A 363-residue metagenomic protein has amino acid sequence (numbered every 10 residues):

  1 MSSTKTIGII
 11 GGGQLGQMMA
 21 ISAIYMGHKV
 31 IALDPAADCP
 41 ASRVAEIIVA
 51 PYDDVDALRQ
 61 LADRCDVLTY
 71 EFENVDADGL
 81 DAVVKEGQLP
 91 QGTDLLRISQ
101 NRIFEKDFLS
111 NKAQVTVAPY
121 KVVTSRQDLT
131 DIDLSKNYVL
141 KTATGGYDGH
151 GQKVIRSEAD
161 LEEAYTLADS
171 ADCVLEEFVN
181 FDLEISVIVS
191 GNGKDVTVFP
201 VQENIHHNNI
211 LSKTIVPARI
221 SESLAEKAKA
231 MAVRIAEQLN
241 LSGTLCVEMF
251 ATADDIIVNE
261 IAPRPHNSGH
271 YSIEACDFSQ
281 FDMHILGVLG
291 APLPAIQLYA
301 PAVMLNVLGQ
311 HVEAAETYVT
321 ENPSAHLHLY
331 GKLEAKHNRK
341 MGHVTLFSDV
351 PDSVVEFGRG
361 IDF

Functional and structural regions predicted by a protein language model:
M1-Q100, F104-D107: ATP-binding N-terminal substructure of ATP-dependent carboxylate-amine bond-forming enzymes
S3, L286-F363: Peripheral (often C-terminal) accessory segments that flank ATP-dependent C-N-forming ligase machineries
I98-S186, S190-I235: Active-site nucleotide/adenylate-binding loops and adjacent lid/helix of ATP-dependent enzymes
V189, D255-P265: A short beta-strand motif that forms the metal-chelation/ATP-contact edge of phosphoryl-transfer active sites
G191-D195, A251-D254, S348-V350: Short acidic-glycine loop/turn motifs at beta-strand connectors
T197, L245, I256-E260: Protein kinase-like catalytic core scaffold
E226-V247, T252, P263-Q310: Active-site "cap" helix and flanking loop/linker of ATP-utilizing ligase/carboxylase catalytic domains
